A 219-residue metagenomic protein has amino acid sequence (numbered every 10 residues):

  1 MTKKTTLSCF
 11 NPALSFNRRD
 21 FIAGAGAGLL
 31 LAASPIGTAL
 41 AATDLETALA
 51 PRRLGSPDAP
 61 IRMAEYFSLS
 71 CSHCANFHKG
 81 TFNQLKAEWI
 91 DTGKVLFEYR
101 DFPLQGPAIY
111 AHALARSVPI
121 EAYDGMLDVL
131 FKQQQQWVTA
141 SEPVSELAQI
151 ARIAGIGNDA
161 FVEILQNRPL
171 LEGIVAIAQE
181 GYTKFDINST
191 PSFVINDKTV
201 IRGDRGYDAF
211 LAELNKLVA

Functional and structural regions predicted by a protein language model:
M1-F16, A27-A33: N-terminal secretory signal peptides
T2, L7, D20, A42 (+2 more regions): C-terminal cap of thioredoxin/glutaredoxin-like
I36-A41: Sec/Tat signal peptide C-region and signal peptidase I cleavage site
L45-I61: A short beta-strand-turn-helix
A59-R62, Y110, S189: Envelope-exposed proteins and targeting segments
R62-E65, L96-Y99, S192-V194: Soluble periplasmic/extracytoplasmic beta-strand elements of cell-envelope proteins
F67-L69, A75-R152: Structural alpha/beta surface segment adjacent to cysteine/selenocysteine redox centers across thiol/disulfide enzymes
